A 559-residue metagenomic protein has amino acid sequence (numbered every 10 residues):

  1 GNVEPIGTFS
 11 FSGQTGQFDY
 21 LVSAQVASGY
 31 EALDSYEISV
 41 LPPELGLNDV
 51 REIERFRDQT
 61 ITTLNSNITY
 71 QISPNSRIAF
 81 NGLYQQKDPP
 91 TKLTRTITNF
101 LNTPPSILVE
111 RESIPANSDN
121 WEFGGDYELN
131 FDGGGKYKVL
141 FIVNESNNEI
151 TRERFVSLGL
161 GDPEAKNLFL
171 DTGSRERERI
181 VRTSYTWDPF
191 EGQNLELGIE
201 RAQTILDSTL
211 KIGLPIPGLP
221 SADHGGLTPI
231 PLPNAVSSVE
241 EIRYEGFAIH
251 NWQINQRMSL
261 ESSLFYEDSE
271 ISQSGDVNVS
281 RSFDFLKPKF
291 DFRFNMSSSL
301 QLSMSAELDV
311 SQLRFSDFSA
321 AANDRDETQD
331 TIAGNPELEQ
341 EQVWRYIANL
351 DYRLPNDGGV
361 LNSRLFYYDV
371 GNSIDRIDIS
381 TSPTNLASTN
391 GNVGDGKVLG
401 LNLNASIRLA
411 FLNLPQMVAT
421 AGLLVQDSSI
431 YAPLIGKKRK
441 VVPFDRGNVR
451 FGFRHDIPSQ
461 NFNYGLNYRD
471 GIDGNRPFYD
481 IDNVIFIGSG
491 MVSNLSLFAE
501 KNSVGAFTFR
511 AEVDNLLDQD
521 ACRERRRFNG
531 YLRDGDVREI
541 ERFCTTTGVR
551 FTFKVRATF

Functional and structural regions predicted by a protein language model:
G1-V3, T15, V26-Y30, Y84-D88 (+16 more regions): Transmembrane beta-strands of outer-membrane beta-barrel pores
V3-D34, G46-L93, P115-G134, F290: Transmembrane beta-barrel wall of Gram-negative outer-membrane proteins
P5-F9, T60-S66, D119-G125, R177-T183 (+10 more regions): Hydrophobic, lipid-facing positions within transmembrane beta-strands of outer-membrane proteins
E54-T60, S113-D119, D171-R177, V236-I242 (+7 more regions): Replace "Gram-negative outer membrane beta-barrel proteins" with "bacterial and organellar outer membrane beta-barrel
N65, T69-K87, I114-G275, V279 (+5 more regions): Face-selective signature of the C-terminal outer-membrane beta-barrel domain
K138, I142, I205, Q301-S311 (+2 more regions): Membrane-embedded beta-barrel scaffold of Gram-negative outer-membrane proteins
F366-D369, A387-N475: Gram-negative outer-membrane beta-barrel transporters
I472-P477, A499-F559: C-terminal beta-signal and adjacent terminal beta-strands/loops of Gram-negative outer-membrane beta-barrel proteins
